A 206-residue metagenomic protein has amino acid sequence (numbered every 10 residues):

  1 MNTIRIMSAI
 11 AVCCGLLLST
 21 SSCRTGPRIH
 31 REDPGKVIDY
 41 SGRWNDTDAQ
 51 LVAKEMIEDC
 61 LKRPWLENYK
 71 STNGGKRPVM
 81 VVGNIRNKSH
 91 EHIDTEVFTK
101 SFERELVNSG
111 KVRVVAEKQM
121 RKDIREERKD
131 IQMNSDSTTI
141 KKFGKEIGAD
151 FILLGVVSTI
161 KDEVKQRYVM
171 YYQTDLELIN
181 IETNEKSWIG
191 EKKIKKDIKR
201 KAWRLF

Functional and structural regions predicted by a protein language model:
M1-S21: Sec-dependent bacterial lipoprotein signal peptides
L17-R43: Bacterial Sec signal peptide processing site at the extreme N-terminus
R24-I29, F151-A202: Amphipathic beta-strand/beta-sheet edge segments enriched in Tyr/Trp
G42-A53, E91-T99, M133-S137, R167-V169: Solvent-exposed, acidic/flexible segments
K54-E55, D59-S71, G75-M133, T183-I189: N-terminal segment of the mature soluble domain
E55-C60, V79-I85, N134-E163: A short, hydrophobic beta-strand-centered structural micro-motif
M133-N134, K201-F206: Short, surface-exposed secondary-structure junctions/capping segments
